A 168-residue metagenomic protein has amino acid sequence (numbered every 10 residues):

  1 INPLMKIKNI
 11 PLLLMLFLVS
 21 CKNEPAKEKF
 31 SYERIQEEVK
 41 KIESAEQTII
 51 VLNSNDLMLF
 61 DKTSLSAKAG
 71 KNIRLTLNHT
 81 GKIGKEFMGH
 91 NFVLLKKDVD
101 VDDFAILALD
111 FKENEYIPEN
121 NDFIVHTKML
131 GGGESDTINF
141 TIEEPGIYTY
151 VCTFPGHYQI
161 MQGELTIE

Functional and structural regions predicted by a protein language model:
I1-L4: Short, Lys/Arg-enriched N-terminal segments with co-localized hydrophobic residues within the first ~10-30 amino acids
K6-L13: Sec-dependent signal peptide recognition, specifically the positively charged N-region followed immediately by
L18-S20: C-terminal motif of bacterial Sec signal peptides marking the signal peptidase cleavage site
K22-E24: Bacterial signal peptide processing site
K27-E37, N78, D122-E168: Extracellular/periplasmic metallocenter environments
E43-N72: N-terminal edge beta-strand
T63-F87, V93-L94, D136-E144, T149 (+1 more regions): Beta-strand cores of secreted/periplasmic/IMS beta-sandwich domains, seen most often in copper-related folds
H90-N120: The feature marks short-to-medium sequence segments in extracytoplasmic or secretory-pathway proteins
